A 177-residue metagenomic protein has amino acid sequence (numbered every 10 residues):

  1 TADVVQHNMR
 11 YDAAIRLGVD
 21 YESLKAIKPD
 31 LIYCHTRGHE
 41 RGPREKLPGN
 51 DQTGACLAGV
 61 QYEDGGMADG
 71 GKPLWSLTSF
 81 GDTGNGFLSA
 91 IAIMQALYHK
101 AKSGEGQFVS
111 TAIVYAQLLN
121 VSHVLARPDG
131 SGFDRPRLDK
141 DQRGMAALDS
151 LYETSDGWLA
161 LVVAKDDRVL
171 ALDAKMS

Functional and structural regions predicted by a protein language model:
A2: An anion/phosphate-binding loop that grips the pyrophosphate of nucleotide cofactors and donors
V5-E63: N-terminal Rossmann-like NAD(P) cofactor-binding subdomain of oxidoreductases, focused on the glycine-rich
G42, D51-T53, L57-S177: Acidic, glycine-rich segments within the central catalytic cores of soluble metabolic enzymes that bind/position
